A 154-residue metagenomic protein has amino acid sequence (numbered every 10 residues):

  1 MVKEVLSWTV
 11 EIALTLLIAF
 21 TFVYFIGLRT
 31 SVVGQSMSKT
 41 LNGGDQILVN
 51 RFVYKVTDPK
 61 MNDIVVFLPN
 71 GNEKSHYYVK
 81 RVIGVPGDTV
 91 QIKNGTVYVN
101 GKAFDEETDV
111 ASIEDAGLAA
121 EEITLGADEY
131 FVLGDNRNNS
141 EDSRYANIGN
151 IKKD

Functional and structural regions predicted by a protein language model:
M1-L6, F25, S31, K39-D154: Soluble "head" domains of membrane/secretory-pathway proteins
V10-F25: Hydrophobic membrane-insertion alpha-helices, especially the h-region of bacterial N-terminal signal peptides
G34: A short acidic/basic microdomain associated with nuclease active sites
